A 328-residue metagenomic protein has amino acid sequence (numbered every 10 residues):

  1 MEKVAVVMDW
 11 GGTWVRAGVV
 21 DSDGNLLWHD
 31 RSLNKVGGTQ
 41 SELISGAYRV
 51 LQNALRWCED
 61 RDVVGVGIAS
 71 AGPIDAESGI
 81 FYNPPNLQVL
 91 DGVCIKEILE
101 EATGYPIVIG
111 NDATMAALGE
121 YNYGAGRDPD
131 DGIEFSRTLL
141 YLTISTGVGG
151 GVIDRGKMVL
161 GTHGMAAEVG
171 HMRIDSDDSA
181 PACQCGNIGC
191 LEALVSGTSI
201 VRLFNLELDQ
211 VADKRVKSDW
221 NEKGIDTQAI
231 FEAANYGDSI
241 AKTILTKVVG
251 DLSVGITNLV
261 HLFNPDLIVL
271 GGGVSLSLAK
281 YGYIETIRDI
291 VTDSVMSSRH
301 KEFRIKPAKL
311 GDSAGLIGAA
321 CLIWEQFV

Functional and structural regions predicted by a protein language model:
M1-G65, I74-I80, E97-Y105, N122-F135 (+2 more regions): ATP-binding/phosphotransfer module of carbohydrate and carboxylate kinases, centering on a glycine-rich
D9, G67-A71, G110, L140-G147 (+2 more regions): Short beta-strand segments
D30-S32, P85, T162: Short hydrophobic alpha-helix segments
L33-V36, V89, A166-E168, I174: A short acidic/small-residue loop/turn micro-motif
G79-L90: A charged helix-plus-loop insertion that forms the helical arch/lid used to bind and gate nucleic-acid substrates
P84, L142, A308: Glycine- and other small-residue-rich loops at beta-strand/loop junctions that grip anionic moieties
G110-G124: Conserved PLP phosphate-binding loop immediately N-terminal to the Schiff-base lysine helix in PLP-dependent enzymes
D130-V195: Glycine-rich phosphate-binding loop of actin/hexokinase-like ATP-binding domains
